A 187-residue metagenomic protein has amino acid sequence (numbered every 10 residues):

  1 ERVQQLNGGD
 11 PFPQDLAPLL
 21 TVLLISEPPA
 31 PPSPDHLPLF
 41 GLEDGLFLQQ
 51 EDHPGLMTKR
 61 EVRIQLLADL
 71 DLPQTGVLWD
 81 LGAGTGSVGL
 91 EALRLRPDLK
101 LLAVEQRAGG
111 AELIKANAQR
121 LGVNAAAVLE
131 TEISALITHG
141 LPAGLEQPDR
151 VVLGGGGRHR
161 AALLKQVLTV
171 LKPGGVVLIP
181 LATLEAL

Functional and structural regions predicted by a protein language model:
E1-H53: A contiguous loop/helix-start segment that scaffolds small-molecule binding in enzyme catalytic cores
M57-T75: Conserved alpha-helix/loop element of class I SAM-dependent methyltransferases that forms part of the SAM/SAH-binding
T75-G84: Conserved class I S-adenosyl-L-methionine
T85-P97: Conserved SAM-binding loop of SAM-dependent methyltransferases across substrates and taxa, primarily the Class I
D98-L102: Short beta-strand element of Class I
V104-P148, H159: S-adenosyl-L-methionine
D149-A161, L181: A short SAM/SAH-binding and catalytic strip from SAM-dependent methyltransferases
L164-L187: C-terminal substrate-binding/active-site "lid" region of AdoMet-derived donor-dependent transferases
